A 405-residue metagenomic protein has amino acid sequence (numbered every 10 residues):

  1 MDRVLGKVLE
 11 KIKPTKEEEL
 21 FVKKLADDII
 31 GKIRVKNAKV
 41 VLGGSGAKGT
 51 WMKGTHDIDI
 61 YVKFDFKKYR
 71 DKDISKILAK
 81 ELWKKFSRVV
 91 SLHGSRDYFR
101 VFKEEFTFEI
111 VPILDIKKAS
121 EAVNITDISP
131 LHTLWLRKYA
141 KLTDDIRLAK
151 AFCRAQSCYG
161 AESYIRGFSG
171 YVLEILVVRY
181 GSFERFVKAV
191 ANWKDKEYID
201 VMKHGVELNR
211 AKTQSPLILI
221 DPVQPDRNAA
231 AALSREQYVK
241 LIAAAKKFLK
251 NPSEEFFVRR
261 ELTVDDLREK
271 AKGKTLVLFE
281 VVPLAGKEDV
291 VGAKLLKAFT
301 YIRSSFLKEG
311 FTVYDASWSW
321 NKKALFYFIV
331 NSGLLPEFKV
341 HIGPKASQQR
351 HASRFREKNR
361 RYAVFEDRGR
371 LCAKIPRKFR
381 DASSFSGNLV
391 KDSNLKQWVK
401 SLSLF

Functional and structural regions predicted by a protein language model:
M1-K53, K67-K72, F99-V101, I113-I116 (+2 more regions): N-terminal regions immediately upstream of nucleotidyltransferase
E17-F21, L25, R70-L78, V290-A298 (+1 more regions): Short amphipathic alpha-helical segments
K24, D28-K36, I77, E81-K85 (+3 more regions): Generic non-transmembrane alpha-helical segments
W51-M52, H56, I60-K63, E109-K141: Hydrophobic, small-residue-rich alpha-helical packing segments that form membrane-like cores
K67-D71, R88, L136-A140: Short, polar/flexible loop-turn hinges at active-site or ligand-entry regions and domain interfaces
K76-E121, F306, T312-F326: Conserved catalytic core of two-metal-ion nucleotidyltransferases
K141-W320, F328-P336, V340: Conserved nucleotidyltransferase catalytic core and NTase-mimicking acidic/glycine-rich helix/loop elements in nucleic
S319-F405: Extended, charged low-complexity segments that frequently continue into or abut oligomerization scaffolds
